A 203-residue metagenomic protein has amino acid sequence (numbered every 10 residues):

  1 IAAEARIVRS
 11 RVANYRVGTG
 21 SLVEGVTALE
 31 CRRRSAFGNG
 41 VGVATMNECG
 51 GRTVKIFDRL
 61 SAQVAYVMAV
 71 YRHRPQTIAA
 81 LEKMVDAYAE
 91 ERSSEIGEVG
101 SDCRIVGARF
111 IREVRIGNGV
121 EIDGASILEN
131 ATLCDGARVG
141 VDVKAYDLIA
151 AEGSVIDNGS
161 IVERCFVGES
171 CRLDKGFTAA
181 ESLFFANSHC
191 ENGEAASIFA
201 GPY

Functional and structural regions predicted by a protein language model:
I1-A5, S10, Y15-R16, S21-V23 (+19 more regions): A structural motif detector for beta-strand N-caps
I1-G97, S101-D102, G119: Terminal amphipathic alpha-helical/low-complexity segments used for targeting or macromolecular assembly
